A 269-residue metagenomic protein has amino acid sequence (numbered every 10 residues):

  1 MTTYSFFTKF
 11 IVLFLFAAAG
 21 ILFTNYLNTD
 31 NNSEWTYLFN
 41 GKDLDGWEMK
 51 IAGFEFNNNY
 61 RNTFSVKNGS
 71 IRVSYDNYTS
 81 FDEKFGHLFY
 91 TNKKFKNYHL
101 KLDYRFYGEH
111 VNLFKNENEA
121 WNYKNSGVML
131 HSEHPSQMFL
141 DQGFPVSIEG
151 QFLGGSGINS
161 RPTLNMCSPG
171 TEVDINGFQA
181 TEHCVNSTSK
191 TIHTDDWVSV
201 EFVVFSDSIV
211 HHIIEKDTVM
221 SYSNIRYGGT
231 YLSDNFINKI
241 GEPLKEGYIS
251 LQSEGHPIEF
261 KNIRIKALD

Functional and structural regions predicted by a protein language model:
M1-N32: Bacterial Sec-dependent N-terminal signal peptides
F23-D269: Carbohydrate-interacting regions of secretory-pathway proteins
